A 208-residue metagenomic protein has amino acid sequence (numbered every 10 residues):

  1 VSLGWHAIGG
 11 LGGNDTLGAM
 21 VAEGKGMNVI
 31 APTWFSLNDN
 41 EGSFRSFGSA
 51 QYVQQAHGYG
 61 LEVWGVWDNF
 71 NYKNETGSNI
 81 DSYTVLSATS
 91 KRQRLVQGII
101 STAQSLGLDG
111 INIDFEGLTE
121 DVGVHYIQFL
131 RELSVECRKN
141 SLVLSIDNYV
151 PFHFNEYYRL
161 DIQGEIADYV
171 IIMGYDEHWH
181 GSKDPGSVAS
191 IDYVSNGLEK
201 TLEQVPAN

Functional and structural regions predicted by a protein language model:
V1-G98: Glycan-recognition patch characteristic of GH18 chitinases/ENGases and related GlcNAc/peptidoglycan-binding proteins
G26-N28, H57-V63, G107-D109, R138-L142 (+2 more regions): Short, well-ordered coil/turn segments that N-cap beta-strands
I30, I113, V170: Conserved, mostly hydrophobic/aromatic
W34-F35, E116, Y175: Flexible loop residues that form catalytic and substrate-binding hotspots at small-molecule/glycan-binding clefts
D39-G48, Q97, E120-N208: Substrate-binding surface in catalytic domains of secreted glycosidases
I111-G117: Short acidic, glycine-rich surface-loop motifs adjacent to enzyme active sites
